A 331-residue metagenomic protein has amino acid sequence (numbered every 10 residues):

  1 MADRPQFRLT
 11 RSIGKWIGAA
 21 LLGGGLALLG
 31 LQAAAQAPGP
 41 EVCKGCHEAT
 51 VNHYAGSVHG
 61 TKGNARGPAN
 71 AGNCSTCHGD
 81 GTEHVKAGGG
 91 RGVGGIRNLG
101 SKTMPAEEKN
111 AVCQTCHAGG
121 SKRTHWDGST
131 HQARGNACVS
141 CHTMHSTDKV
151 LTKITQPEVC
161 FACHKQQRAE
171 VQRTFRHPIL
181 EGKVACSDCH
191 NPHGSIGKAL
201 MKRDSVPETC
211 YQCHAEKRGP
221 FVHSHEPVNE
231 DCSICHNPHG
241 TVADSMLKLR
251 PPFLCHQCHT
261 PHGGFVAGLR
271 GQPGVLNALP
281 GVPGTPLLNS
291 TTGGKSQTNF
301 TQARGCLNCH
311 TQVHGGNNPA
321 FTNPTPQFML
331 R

Functional and structural regions predicted by a protein language model:
M1-I13: N-terminal secretory signal peptides that target proteins for export/translocation
A2-P5, G18, G25-R331: Short sequence/structural segments immediately N-terminal
